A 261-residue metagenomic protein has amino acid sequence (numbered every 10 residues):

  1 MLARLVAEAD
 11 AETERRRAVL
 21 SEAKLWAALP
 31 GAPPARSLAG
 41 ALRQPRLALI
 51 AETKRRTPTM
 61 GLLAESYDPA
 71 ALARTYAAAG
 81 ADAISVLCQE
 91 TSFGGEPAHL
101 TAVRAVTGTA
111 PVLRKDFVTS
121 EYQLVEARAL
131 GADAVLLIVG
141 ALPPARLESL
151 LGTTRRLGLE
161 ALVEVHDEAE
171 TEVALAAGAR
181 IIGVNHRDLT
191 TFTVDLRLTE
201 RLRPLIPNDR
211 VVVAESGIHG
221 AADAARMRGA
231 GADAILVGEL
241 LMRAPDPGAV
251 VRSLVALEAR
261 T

Functional and structural regions predicted by a protein language model:
M1-S66: An N-cap/entry alpha-helix motif that binds or orients negatively charged groups
E8, K54-R56, Q89, F117-V118 (+5 more regions): Active-site beta-loop-alpha junctions enriched in small/polar residues
T53, T59-L162, E168-V173, T199-L202: N-terminal active-site wall of soluble small-molecule enzyme domains
V86, E126-R146, G183-F192, A230-V251: Glycine-rich phosphate-binding active-site loops on the catalytic face of alpha/beta enzymes
T119-L130, H166-A177, A214, I218-V237 (+1 more regions): Catalytic cores of alpha/beta
I181-V237: Catalytic-face loop-and-helix region of soluble metabolic enzyme cores
R201-L205, R228, L241-T261: C-terminal helical cap(s) of enzyme catalytic domains, especially alpha/beta-barrels
